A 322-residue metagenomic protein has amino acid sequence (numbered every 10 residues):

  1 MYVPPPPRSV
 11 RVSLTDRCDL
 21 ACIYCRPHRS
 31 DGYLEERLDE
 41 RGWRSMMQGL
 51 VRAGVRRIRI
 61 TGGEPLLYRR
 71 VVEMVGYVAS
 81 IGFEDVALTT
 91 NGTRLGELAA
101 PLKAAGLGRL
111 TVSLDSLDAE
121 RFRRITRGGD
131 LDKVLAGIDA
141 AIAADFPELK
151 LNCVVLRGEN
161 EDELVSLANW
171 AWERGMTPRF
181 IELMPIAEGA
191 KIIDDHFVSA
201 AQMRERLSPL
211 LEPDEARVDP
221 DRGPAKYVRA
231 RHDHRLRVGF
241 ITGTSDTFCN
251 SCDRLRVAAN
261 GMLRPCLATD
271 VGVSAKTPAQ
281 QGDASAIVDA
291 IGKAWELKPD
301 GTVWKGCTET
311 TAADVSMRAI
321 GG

Functional and structural regions predicted by a protein language model:
M1-V10, N169, E173, L183-G322: Auxiliary Fe-S-binding modules of radical SAM enzymes
Y2-R41: Canonical Radical SAM [4Fe-4S] cluster-binding loop centered on the CxxxCxxC motif and its immediate flanking residues
T15-R17, A53, I81, A105 (+2 more regions): A short, compositionally biased micro-patch
D16-C18, R26, L114-S116, E182 (+1 more regions): Short, small-residue-rich loop/turn micro-motifs
L20, A119-E120, T247, V273: Glycine-centered loop/turn positions within well-structured domains that cap or flank conserved ligand/cofactor-binding
A21, C25, E120, I125 (+2 more regions): Residues that scaffold the ATP/ADP-binding catalytic core of kinase and kinase-like folds
R29-L34, D118-I125, A187-K191, S274-A275: A short acidic, helix-capping loop that chelates divalent metal ions and anchors anionic groups
E40-I60, E64-I181: Radical SAM/AdoMet-radical enzyme domain recognition
